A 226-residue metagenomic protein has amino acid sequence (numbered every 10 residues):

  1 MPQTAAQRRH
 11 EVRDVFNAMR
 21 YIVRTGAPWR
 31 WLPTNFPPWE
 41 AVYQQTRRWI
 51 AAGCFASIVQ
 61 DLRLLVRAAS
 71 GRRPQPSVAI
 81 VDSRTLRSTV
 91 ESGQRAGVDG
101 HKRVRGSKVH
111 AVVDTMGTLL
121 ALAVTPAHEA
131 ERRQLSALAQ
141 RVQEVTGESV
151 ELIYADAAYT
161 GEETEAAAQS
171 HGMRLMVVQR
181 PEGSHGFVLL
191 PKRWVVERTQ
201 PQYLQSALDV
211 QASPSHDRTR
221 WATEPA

Functional and structural regions predicted by a protein language model:
M1-A226: Short alpha-helical elements
